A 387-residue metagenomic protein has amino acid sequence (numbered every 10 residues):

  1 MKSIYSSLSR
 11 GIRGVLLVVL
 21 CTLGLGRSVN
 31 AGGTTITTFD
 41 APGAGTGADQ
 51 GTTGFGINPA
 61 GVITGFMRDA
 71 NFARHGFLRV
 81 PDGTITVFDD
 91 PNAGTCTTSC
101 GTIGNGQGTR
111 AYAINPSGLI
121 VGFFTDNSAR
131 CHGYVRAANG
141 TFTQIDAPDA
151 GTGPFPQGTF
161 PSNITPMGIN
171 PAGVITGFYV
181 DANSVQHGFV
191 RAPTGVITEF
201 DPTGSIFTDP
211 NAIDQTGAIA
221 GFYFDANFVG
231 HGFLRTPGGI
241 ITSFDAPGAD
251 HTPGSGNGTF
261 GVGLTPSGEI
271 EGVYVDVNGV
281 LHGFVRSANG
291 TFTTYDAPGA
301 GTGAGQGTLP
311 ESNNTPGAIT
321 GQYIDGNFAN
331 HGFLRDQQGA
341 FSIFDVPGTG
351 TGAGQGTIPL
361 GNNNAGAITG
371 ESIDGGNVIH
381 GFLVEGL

Functional and structural regions predicted by a protein language model:
M1-R10: N-terminal secretory signal peptides that target proteins for export/translocation
R13-G24: Bacterial N-terminal signal peptides
S28-L387: Residue-level hotspots at or immediately adjacent to binding/recognition sites across diverse folds
